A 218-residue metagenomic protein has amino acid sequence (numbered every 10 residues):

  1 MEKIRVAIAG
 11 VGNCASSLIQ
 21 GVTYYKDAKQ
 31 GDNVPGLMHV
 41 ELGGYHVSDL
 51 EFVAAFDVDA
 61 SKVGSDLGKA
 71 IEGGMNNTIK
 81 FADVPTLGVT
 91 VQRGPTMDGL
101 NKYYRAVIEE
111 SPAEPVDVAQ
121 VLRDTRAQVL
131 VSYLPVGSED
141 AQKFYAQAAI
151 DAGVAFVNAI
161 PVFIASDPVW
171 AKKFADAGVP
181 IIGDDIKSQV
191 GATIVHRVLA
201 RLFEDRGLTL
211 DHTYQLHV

Functional and structural regions predicted by a protein language model:
M1-Y145, D151: N-terminal glycine-/serine-/threonine-rich beta1-alpha1-beta2 phosphate-ribose binding loop of Rossmann-like
A9, I182-V218: Conserved anion/nucleotide-ligand pocket segment
A9, Y133, A159-I160, D184: Structural motif
C14-V22, V169-K173, V198: Alpha-helical scaffold elements adjacent to nucleotide-binding pockets in ATP/GTP-utilizing enzyme cores
S16, F163-D167, K187-T193: Short gly/pro/ser/thr-enriched loop/turn and capping motifs at secondary-structure boundaries
T23-D27, A175-V179, R201-T209: Generic secondary-structure signature for well-ordered alpha-helical cores
Q128, A155, P180, T209: Residue-level detector of anion-binding/catalytic polar loops
P135-D151, A159-P180: Rossmann-fold NAD(P)-binding glycine/threonine-rich loop
